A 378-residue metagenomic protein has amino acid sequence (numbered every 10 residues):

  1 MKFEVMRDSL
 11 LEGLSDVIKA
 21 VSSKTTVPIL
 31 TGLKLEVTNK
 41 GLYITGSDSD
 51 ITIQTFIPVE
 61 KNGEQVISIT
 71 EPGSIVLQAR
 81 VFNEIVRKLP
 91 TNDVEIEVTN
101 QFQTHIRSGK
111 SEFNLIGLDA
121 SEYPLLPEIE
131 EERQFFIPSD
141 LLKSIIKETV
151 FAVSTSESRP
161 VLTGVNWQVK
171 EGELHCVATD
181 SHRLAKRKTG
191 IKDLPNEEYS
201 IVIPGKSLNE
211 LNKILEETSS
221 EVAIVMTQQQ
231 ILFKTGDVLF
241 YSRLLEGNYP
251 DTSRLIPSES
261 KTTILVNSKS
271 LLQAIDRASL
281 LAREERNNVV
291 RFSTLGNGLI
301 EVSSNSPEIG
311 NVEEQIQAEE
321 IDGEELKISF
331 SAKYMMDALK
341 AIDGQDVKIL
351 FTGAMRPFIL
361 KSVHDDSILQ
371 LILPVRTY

Functional and structural regions predicted by a protein language model:
M1-Y378: Structural preference for solvent-exposed beta-strand-turn elements and adjacent flexible terminal/loop segments within
